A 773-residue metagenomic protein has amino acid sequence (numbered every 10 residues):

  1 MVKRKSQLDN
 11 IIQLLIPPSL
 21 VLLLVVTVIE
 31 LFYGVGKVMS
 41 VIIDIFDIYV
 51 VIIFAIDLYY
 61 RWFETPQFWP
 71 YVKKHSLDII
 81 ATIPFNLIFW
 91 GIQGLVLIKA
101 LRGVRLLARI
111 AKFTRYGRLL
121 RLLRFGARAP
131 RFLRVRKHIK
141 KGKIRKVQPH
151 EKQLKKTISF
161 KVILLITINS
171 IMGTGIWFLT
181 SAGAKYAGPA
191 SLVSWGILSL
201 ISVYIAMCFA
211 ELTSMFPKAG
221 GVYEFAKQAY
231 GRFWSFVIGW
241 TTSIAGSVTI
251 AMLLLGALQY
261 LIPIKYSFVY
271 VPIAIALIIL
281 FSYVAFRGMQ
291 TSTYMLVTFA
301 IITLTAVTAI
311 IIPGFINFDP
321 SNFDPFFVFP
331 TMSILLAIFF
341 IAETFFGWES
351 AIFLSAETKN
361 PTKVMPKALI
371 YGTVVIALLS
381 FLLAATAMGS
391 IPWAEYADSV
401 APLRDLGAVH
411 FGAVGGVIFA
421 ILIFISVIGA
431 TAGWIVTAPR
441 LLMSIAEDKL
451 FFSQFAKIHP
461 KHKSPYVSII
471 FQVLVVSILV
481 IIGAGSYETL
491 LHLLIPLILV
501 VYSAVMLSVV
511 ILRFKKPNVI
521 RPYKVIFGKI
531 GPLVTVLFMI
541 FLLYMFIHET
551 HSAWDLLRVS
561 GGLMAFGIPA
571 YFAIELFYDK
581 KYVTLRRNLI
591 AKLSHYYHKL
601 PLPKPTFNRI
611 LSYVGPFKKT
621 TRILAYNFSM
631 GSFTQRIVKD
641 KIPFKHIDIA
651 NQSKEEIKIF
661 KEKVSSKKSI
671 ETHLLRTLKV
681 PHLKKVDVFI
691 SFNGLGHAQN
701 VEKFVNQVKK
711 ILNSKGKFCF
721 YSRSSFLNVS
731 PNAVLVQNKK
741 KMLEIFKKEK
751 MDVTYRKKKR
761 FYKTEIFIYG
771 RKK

Functional and structural regions predicted by a protein language model:
M1-K146: Scaffold helices S1-S3 of the voltage-sensor/voltage-sensor-like domain in six-transmembrane cation channels
G142-A190, G196, S202-M207, A219 (+2 more regions): Membrane-interface "cap" regions at the ends of multi-pass membrane proteins
P149-L154, L192, K265-V269, T298-G416 (+1 more regions): Helix-loop-helix junctions that connect adjacent transmembrane segments in multi-pass membrane transporters
K185, S194, Y204-I278, Y283-F286 (+3 more regions): Hydrophobic transmembrane alpha-helices that form the core helical bundles of multi-pass secondary transporters
E224-F225, G231, I262-I264, A368-A432 (+2 more regions): TM-loop-TM module centered on a large, flexible mid-protein loop between adjacent transmembrane helices in multi-pass
L258, V269-N317, V328-T331, L369-V374 (+3 more regions): Membrane-interface loop-to-helix entry segments
M295-T298, V328, Q454-H462, Y502-W554: C-terminal membrane-solvent junction of multi-pass transporters and transport-like membrane proteins
L497-I498, F527-R586: A generic transmembrane alpha-helix motif of multi-pass inner-membrane proteins
